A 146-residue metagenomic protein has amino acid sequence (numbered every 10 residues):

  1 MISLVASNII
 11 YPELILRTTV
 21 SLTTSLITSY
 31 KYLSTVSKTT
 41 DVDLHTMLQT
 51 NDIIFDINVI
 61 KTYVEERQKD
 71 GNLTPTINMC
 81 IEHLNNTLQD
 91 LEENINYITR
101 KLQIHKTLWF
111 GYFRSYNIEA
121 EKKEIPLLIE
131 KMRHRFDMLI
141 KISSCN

Functional and structural regions predicted by a protein language model:
M1-N72, S143: N-terminal amphipathic alpha-helical segments
I53-N146: Charged, amphipathic alpha-helical interaction modules
